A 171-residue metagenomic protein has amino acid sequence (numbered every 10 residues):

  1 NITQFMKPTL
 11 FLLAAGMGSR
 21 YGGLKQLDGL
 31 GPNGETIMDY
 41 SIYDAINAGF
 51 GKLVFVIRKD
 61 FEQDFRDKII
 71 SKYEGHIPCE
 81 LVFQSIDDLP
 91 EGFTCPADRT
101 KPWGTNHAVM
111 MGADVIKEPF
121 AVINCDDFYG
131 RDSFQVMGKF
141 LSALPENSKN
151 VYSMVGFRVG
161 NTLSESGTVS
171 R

Functional and structural regions predicted by a protein language model:
I2-L12, G18, P32-V122, Y129-G130 (+1 more regions): Conserved N-terminal catalytic core of the sugar/cofactor nucleotidyltransferase
G16, D126, R158: Active-site glycine-centered loops adjacent to acidic/histidine catalytic or metal-binding residues that shape
G23-L24: Conserved catalytic-core motifs of eukaryotic protein kinase domains, centered on the activation segment
L27, L81, Y152-M154: Conserved beta-strand scaffold positions in the cores of enzyme catalytic domains, especially in NTP/NDP-utilizing
D28-G31, K72-Y73, F140-A143: A glycine- and small-aliphatic-rich helix-loop capping segment at beta-alpha/alpha-beta transitions that lines
R131-R171: Conserved core of the sugar-phosphate nucleotidyltransferase
